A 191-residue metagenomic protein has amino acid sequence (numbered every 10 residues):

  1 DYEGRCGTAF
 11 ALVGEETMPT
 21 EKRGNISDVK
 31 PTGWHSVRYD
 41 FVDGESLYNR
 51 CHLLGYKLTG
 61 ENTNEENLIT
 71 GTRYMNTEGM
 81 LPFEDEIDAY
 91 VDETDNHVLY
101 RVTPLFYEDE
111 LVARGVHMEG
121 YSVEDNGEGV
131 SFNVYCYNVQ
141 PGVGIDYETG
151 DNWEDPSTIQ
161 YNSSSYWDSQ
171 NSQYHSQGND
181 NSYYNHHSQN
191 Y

Functional and structural regions predicted by a protein language model:
D1-H175: Domain-level detector of nuclease and nuclease-like folds in predominantly extracellular/periplasmic contexts
S169-Y191: Compositionally biased, intrinsically disordered or low-complexity tracts enriched in glycine and polar/hydroxyl
